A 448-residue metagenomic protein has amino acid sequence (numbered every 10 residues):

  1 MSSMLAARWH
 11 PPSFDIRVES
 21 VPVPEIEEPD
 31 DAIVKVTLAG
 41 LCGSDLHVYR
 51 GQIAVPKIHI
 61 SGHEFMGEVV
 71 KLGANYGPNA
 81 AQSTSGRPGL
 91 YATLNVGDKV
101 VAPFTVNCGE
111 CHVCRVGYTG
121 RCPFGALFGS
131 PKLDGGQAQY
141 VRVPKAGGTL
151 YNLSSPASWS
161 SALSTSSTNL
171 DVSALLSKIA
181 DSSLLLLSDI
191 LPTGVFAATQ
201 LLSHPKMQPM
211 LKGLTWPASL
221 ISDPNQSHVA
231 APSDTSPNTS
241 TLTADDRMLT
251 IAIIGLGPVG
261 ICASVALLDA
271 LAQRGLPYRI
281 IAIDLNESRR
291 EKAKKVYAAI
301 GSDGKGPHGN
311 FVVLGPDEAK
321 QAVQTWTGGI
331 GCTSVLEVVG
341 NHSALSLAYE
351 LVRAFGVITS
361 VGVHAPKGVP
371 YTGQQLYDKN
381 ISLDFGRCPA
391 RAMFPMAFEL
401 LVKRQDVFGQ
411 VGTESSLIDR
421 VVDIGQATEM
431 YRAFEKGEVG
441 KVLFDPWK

Functional and structural regions predicted by a protein language model:
S2, L220-I221, N225-D234, N238-S240 (+3 more regions): C-terminal hydrophobic helical "lid"/dimerization subdomain of Rossmann-like NAD(P)H-dependent oxidoreductases
P22-A39, Q52-H112, D134, S154-S161: Glycine-rich beta-strand-centered segment in the early N-terminal region that forms part of a ligand/cofactor-binding
C42, V259, S288: Conserved Rossmann-like nucleotide-cofactor binding loop
P78-G86, C108-T250: NAD(P)H dinucleotide-binding glycine-rich loop of Rossmann-like/cofactor-binding domains, especially the beta1-alpha1
I190, L256-P258, V363: Glycine-rich Rossmann-fold phosphate-binding loop(s) that bind the pyrophosphate of adenine dinucleotide cofactors
T193, V259, L267: Hydrophobic/small residue at the entry helix of a nucleotide-binding pocket
P209-L256, S264-L345: Adenosine-nucleotide cofactor-binding segment
Y297-H308, H342-Q405, P446-K448: Glycine-rich phosphate-binding loop and adjacent beta-alpha segment of Rossmann(oid) nucleotide-cofactor-binding
